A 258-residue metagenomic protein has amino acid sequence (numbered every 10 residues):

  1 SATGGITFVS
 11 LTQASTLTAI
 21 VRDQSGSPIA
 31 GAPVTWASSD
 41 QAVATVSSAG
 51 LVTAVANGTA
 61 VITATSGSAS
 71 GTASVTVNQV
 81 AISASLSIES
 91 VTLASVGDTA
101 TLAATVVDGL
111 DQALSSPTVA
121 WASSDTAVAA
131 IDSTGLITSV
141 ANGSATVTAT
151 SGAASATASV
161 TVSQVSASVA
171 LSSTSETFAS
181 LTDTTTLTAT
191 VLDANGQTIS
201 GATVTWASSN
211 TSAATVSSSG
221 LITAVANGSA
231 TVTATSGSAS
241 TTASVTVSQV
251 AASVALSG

Functional and structural regions predicted by a protein language model:
S1-G258: Extracytoplasmic soluble-region selector
